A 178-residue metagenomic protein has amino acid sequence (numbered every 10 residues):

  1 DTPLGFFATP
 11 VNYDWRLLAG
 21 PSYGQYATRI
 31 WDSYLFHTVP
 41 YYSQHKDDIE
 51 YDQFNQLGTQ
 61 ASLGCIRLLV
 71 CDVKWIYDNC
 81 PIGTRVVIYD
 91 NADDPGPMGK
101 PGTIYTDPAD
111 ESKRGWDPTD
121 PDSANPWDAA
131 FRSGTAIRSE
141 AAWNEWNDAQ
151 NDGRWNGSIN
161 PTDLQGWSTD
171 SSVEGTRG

Functional and structural regions predicted by a protein language model:
D1-A8: Electropositive
F6, Y13-G178: Exported/periplasmic cell-wall-interacting domains
